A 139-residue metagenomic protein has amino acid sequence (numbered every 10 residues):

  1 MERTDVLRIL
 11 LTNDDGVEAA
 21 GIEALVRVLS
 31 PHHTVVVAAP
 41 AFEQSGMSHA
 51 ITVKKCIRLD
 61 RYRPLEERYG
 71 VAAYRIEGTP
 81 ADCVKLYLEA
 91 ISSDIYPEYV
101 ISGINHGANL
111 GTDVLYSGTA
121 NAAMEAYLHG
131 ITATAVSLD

Functional and structural regions predicted by a protein language model:
E2-I9, A20-E89, Y96: A cross-family phosphate/adenosyl-ligand binding-site feature
T12, A38-P40, S102-N105, V136-S137: Short beta-strand segments
D15: Active-site metal-binding loops of divalent metal-dependent hydrolases
Y99: Short, Asp-centered acidic motifs that coordinate Mg2+ and/or phosphate in catalytic or ligand-binding sites
A108-S117: Glycine/threonine-rich flexible loop motifs
Y116-E125, H129-G130: A glycine- and small-aliphatic-rich helix-loop capping segment at beta-alpha/alpha-beta transitions that lines
Y127-D139: Glycine-rich phosphate/pyrophosphate-binding loops and their adjacent beta-strand/loop elements at enzyme active sites
